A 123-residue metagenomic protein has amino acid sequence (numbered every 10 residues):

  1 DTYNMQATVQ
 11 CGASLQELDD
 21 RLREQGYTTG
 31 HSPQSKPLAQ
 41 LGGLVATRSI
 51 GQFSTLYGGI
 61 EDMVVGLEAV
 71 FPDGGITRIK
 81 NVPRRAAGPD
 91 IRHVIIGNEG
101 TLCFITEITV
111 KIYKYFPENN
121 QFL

Functional and structural regions predicted by a protein language model:
T2-L123: FAD-binding subdomain of flavoenzyme oxidoreductases
